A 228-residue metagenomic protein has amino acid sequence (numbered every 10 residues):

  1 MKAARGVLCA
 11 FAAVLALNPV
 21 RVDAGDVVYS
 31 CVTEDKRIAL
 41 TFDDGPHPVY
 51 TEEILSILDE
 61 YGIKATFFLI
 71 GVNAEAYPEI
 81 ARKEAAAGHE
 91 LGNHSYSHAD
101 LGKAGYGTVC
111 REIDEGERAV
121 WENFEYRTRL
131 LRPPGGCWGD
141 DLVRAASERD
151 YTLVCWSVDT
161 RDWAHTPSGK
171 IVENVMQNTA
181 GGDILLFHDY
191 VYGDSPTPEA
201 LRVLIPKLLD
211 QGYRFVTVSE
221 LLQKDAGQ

Functional and structural regions predicted by a protein language model:
M1-L8: Bacterial N-terminal signal peptides that target proteins for export
C9-A16: Bacterial N-terminal signal peptides
V22-A104, T108, E112-A119, Y126-T128: Active-site beta->alpha N-cap acidic-glycine motif
G25-T33, E60-Y61, A74-E75, S195-Q228: C-terminal domain-boundary segment and adjacent tail
L55-K64, E90, Y106-C137, R144-T152 (+2 more regions): CE4/NodB-like, metal-dependent polysaccharide N-deacetylase domain that modifies extracellular/periplasmic N-acetylated
G71-A74, S97-D100, C137, D159-D162 (+1 more regions): Short histidine/acidic/glycine/proline-rich micro-motifs that form metal- and phosphate-coordinating active-site loops
C137, V143-N178, Y213-K224: His/Asp/Glu-enriched short active-site or ligand-binding loop at hydrolase and phosphoryl-transfer sites
